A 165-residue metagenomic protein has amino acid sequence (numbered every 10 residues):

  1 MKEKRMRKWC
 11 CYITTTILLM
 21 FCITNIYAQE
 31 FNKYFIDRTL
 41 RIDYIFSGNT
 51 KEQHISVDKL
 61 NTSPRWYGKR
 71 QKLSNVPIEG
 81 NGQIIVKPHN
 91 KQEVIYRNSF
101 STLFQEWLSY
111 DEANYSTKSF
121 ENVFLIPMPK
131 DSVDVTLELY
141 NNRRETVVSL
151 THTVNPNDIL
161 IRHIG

Functional and structural regions predicted by a protein language model:
M1-N32: Bacterial Sec-dependent N-terminal signal peptides
R5, W9, G48, G68 (+3 more regions): Residue-identity detector for glycine
A28-N122: N-terminal prosegments of processed precursors
N114-G165: Non-catalytic propeptide/linker segments at domain boundaries
